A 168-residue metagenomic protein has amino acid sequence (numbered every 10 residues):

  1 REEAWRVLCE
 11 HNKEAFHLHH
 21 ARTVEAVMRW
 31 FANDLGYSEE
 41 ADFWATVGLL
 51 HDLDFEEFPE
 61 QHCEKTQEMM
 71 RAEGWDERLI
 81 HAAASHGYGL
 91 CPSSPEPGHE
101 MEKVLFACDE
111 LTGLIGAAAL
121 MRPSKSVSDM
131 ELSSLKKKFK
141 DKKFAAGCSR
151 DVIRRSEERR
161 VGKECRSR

Functional and structural regions predicted by a protein language model:
R1-F58: Acidic/His-rich, divalent-metal-binding segments that scaffold phosphate/diphosphate chemistry
Y37-F144: Divalent metal-dependent catalytic cores for phosphoryl transfer on phosphate-bearing substrates
A146, R150-E157: Non-catalytic terminal and connector segments of soluble metabolic enzymes
E158-C165: Conserved small/polar residues in nucleotide/adenosyl-binding loops
